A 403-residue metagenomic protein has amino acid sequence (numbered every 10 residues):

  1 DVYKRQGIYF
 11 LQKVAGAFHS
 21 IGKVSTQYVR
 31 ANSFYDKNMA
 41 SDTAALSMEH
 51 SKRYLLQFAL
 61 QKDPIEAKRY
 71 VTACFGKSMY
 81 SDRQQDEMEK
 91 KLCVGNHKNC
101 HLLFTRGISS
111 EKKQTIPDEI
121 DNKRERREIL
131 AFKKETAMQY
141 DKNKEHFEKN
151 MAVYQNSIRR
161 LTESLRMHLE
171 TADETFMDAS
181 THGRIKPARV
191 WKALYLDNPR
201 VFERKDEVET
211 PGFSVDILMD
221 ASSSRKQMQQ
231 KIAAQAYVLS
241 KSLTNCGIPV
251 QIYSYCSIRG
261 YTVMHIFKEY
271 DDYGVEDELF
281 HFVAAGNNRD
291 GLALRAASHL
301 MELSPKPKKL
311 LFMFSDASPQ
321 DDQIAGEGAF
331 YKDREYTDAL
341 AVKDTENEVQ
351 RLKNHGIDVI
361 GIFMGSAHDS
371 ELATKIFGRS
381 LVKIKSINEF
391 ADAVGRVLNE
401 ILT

Functional and structural regions predicted by a protein language model:
D1-S164, H168, D178-A179, S380-K383 (+2 more regions): Extended non-core architectural segments that shape protein topology and connectivity
K133-T403: Acidic, glycine-rich A-domain
